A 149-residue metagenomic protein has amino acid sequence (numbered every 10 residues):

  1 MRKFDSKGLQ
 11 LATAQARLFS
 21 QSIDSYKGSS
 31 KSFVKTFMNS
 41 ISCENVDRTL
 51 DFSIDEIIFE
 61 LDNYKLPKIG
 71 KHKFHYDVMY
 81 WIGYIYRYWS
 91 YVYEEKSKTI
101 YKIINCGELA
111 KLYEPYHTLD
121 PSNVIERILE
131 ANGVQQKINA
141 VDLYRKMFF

Functional and structural regions predicted by a protein language model:
R2-N63: N-terminal interaction modules that seed assembly of large macromolecular complexes
S25, S40, Y88, V92-E95 (+2 more regions): Surface-exposed polar/charged interaction patches
S25-S32, T99, T118, S122 (+1 more regions): Short, charged, surface-exposed loops that flank catalytic or proteolytic processing sites
K27-K35, L66-K71, E94-K102: Short, surface-exposed acidic
R48-I82, V92, G133: Long, compositionally biased
D77-A110, E114: Long protein-protein interaction modules used by eukaryotic assembly/scaffold proteins
A110-F149: Glycine-rich, aromatic-bearing surface loops/beta-hairpins
